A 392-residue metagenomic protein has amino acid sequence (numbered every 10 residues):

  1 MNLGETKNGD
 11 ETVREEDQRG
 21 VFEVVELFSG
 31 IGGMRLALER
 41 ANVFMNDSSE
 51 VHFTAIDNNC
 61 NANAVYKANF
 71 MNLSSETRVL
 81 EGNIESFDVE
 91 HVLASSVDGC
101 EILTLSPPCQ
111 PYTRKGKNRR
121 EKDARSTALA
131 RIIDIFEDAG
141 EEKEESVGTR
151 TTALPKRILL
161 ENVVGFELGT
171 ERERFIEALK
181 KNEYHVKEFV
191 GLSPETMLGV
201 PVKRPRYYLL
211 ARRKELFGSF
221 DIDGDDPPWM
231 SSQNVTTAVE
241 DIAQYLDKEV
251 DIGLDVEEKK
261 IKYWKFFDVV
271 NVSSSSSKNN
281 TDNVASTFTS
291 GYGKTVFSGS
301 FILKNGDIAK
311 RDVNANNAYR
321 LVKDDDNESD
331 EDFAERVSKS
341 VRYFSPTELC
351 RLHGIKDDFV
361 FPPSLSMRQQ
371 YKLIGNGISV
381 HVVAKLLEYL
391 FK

Functional and structural regions predicted by a protein language model:
M1-E16, K262-S275: A short, compositionally biased domain-edge/stem linker segment
L3-E5, G9-L154, V164-T170, E177: Core alpha/beta nucleotide-donor-binding catalytic domains of modification enzymes
G32, C60, A130, T170-E173 (+2 more regions): A structural signal for well-ordered alpha-helical segments within the folded catalytic domains of diverse enzymes
A37, V65, R131, R174 (+4 more regions): Amphipathic alpha-helical segments that form well-ordered structural scaffolds and often line/cohere around active
E90-C100, C109-T295, S300-D312: Class I S-adenosyl-L-methionine
D255-K392: C-terminal target-recognition/interaction regions appended to catalytic cores
